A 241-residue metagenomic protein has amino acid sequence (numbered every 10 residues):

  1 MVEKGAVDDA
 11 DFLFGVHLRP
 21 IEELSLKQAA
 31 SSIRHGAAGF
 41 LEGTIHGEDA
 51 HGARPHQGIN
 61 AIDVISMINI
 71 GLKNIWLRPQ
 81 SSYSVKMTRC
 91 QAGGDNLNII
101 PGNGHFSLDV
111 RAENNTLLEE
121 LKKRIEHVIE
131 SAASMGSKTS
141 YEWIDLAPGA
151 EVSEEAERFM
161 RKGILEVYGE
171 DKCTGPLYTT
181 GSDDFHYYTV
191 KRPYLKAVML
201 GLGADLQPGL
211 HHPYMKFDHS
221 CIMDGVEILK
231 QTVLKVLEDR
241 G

Functional and structural regions predicted by a protein language model:
M1-S84, G94-I99: Histidine/acidic-residue-rich, glycine-tolerant segments that coordinate divalent metal ions
D63-G241: Metal-dependent amide/peptide-bond hydrolase catalytic core, centered on the "pita-bread" metallohydrolase fold
